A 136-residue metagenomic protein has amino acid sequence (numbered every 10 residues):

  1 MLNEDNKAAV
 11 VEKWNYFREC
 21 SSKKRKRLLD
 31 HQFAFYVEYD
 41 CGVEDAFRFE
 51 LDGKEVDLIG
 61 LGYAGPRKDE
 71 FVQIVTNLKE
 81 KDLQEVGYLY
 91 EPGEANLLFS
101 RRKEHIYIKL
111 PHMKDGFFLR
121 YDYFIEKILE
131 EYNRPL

Functional and structural regions predicted by a protein language model:
M1, S21-K24, K79-D82, E131-L136: Short, flexible helical or helix-coil boundary motifs
L2, N6-D69, G93: N-terminal low-complexity, intrinsically disordered segments
K7, V11-R18, V72-K79, I125 (+2 more regions): Residue-level detector of alpha-helical secondary structure
F49-K54, K109-D115: Secondary-structure transition/turn motif
K54-E55, G93-A95, E104, D115: Short acidic/polar mixed-charge low-complexity motifs
G62-R102: Compact, well-ordered interaction domains used in eukaryotic information-processing assemblies
F99-P111: Mid-chain, well-packed structural core segment of small domains
H112-L136: Mixed-charge, glycine-accented linear interaction segment located at domain edges/termini
